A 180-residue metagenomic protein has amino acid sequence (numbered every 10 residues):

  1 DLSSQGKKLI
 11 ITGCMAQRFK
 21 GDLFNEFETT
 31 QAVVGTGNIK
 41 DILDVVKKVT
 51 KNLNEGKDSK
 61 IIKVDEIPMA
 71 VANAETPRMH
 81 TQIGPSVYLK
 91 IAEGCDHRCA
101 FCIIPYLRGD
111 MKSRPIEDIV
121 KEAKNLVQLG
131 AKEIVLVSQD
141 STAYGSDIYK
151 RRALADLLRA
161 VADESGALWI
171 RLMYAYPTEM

Functional and structural regions predicted by a protein language model:
D1-Y144: Proteins enriched for Cys/Gly/acidic motifs involved in redox and nucleic-acid/cofactor modification
F27, E164-S165: Acidic-histidine catalytic/liganding microenvironments
A131-D156, A160, E164, Y176-M180: Conserved glycine-rich "GG(E/T)P / GGGxP" loop and the immediately following alpha-helix in the radical SAM core
